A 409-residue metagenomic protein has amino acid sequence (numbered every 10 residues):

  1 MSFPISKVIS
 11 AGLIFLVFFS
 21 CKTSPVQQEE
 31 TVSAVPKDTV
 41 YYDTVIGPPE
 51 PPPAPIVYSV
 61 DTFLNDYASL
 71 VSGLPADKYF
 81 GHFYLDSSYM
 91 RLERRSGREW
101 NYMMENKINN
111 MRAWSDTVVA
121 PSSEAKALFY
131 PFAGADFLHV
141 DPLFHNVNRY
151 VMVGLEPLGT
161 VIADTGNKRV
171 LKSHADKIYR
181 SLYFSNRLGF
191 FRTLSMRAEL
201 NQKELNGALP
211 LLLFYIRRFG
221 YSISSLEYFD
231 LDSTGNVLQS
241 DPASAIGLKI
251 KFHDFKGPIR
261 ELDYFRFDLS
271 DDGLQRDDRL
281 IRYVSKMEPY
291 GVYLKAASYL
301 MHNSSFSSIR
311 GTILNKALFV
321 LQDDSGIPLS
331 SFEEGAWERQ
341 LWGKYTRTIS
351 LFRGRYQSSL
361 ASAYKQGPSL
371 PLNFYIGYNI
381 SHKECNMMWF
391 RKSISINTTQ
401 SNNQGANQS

Functional and structural regions predicted by a protein language model:
M1-I9: Bacterial N-terminal signal peptides that target proteins for export
S10-F18: Bacterial N-terminal signal peptides
Q27-L182, E261-S409: Non-globular targeting/processing and membrane-anchoring segments
W114-V119, L212-F219: Hydrophobic, Leu/Ile/Phe/Ala-enriched alpha-helical segments that form helix-helix packing faces
A133-H145, V151-L155, L188-L213: Short, thiol/selenol-centered motifs that function as redox-active sites or metal-ligating centers
Y150-E199, S224-L238, P242: Thiol-based oxidoreductase modules, predominantly thioredoxin-like and allied folds used for disulfide exchange
R217-R282: Active-site/pore-lining binding-face segments in mid-to-C-terminal subdomains
